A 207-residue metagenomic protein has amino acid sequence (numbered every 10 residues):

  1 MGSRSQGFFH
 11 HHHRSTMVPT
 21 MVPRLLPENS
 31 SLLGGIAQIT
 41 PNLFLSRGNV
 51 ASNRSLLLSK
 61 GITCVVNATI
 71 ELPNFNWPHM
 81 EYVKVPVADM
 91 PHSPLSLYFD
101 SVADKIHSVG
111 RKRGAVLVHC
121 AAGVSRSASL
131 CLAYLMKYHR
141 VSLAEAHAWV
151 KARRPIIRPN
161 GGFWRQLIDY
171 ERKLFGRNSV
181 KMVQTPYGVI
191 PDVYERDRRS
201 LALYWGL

Functional and structural regions predicted by a protein language model:
G2-L32, S101-A115, L130-L207: PTP/DSP superfamily signal
G35-T69: Glycine-rich, flexible N-terminal cofactor/catalytic loop recognition
L43, A115-L117: Residue-level preference for the first positions of well-ordered beta-strands
V50-S52, I70-P73, V87-H92, A122 (+1 more regions): Conserved beta-strand elements of beta-rich interaction domains across eukaryotes, especially beta-propellers
L56-L57, L72-M80: Short loop/helix-cap segments at secondary-structure boundaries that form the rim of catalytic
H79-A88: Active-site regions of enzymes building and remodeling cell-envelope glycoconjugates
V124-L130: Glycine-rich nucleophile elbow surrounding the catalytic serine of serine-hydrolase chemistry
